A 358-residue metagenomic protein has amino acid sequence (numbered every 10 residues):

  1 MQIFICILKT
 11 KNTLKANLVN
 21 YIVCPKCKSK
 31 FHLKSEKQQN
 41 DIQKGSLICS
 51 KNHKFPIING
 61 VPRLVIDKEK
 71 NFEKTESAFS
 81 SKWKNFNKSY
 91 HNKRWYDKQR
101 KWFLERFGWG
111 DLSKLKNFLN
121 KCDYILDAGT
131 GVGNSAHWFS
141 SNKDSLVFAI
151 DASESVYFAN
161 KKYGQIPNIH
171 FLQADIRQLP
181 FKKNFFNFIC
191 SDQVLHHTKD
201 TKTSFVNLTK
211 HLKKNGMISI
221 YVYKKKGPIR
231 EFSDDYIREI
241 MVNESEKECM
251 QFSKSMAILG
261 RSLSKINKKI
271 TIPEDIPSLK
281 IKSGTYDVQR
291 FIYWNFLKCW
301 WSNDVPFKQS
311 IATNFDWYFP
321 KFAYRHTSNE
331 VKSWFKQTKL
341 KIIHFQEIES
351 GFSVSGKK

Functional and structural regions predicted by a protein language model:
L8-P180, F322-Y324, E330, Q346-K357: Conserved N-terminal segment of class I S-adenosyl-L-methionine
C122, F186-N187: Local beta-strand N-terminus motif with an aromatic residue
C190: A conserved beta-strand element that flanks and buttresses the S-adenosyl-L-methionine
V194: Hydrophobic adenine-recognition pocket in adenosine-nucleotide-binding enzymes
K202-K214: A short glycine-rich, Lys/Arg-flanked "PGG" loop and its adjoining helix->strand segment in the class I
M217-K265: Conserved class I S-adenosyl-L-methionine
E244-K336: Substrate-binding/catalytic lobe of Class I Rossmann-like enzymes that use SAM or dcSAM, i.e., the mid-to-C-terminal
